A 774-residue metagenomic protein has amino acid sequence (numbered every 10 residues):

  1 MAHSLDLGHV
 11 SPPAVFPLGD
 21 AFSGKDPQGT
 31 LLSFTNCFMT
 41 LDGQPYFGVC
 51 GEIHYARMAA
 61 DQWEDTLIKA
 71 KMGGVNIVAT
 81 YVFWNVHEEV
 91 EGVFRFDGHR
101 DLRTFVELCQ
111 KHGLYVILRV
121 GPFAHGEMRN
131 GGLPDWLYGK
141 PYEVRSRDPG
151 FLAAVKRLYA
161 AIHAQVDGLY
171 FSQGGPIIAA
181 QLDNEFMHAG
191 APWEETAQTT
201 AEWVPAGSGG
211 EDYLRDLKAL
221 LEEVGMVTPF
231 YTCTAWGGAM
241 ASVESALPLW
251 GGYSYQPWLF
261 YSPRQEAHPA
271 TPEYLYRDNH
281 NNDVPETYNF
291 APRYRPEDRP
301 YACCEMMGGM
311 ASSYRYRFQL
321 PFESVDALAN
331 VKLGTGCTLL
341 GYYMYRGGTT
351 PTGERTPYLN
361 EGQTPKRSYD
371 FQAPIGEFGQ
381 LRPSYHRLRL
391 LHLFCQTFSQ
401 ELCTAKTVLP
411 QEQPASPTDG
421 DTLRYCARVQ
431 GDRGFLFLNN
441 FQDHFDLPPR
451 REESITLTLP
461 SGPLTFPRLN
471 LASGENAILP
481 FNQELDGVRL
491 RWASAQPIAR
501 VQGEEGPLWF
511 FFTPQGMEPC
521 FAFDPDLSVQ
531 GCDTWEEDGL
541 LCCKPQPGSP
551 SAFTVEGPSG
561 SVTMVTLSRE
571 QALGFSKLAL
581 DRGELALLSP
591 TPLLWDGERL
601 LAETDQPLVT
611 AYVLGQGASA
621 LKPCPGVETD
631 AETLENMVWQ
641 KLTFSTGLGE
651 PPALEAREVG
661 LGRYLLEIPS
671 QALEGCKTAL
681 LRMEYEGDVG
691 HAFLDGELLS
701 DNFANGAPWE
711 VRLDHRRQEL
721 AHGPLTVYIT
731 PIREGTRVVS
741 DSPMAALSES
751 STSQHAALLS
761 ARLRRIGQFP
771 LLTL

Functional and structural regions predicted by a protein language model:
M1-I77, R764-F769: N-terminal carbohydrate-binding accessory modules
L7-A14, K140, L152-Q165, Q173-I178 (+11 more regions): Carbohydrate-binding surfaces of carbohydrate-active enzymes
C37, A241-Y314, L328, T364 (+2 more regions): Glycoside hydrolase catalytic-domain groove-lining segments
Y46, Y81-V86, V90-V93, G98 (+3 more regions): Aromatic- and acidic-residue-enriched carbohydrate-binding clefts of CAZyme catalytic domains
W63-G131, D135-W136, K218-E222: Aromatic-lined substrate-binding rim segments of carbohydrate-active enzymes
E185-T199, G209-Y274, P351-T352, P414-R424 (+1 more regions): Substrate-binding cleft/loops of secretory-pathway carbohydrate-active enzymes
G557-V562, P731-V739: Short acidic/polar inter-strand loop motif in beta-rich domains
A672-L694, N702-F703, V727-Y728: Aromatic-lined ligand-binding clefts that engage carbohydrates, nucleic acids, or primary amines
